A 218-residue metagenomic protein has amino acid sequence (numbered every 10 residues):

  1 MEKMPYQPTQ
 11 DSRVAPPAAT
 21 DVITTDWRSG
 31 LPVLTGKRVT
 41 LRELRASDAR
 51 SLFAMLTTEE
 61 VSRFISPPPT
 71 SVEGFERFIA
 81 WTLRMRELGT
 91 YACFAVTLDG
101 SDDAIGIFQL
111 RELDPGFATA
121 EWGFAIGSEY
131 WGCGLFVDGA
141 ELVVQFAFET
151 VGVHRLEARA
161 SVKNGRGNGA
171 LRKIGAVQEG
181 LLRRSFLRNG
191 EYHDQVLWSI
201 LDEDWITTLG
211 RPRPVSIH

Functional and structural regions predicted by a protein language model:
M1-E60, C93, T97-H218: Acyl-donor (CoA/ACP) binding surface of acyl/acetyltransferases
L56, I65, R86-E87: Hydrophobic residues in alpha-helical segments
E60-W81, A92-F94: Conserved GNAT-fold acetyl-CoA-binding loop/helix
W81-M85, F146: A generic secondary-structure signal
R84-T90, A176: Short loop/turn motifs at secondary-structure junctions and domain boundaries
